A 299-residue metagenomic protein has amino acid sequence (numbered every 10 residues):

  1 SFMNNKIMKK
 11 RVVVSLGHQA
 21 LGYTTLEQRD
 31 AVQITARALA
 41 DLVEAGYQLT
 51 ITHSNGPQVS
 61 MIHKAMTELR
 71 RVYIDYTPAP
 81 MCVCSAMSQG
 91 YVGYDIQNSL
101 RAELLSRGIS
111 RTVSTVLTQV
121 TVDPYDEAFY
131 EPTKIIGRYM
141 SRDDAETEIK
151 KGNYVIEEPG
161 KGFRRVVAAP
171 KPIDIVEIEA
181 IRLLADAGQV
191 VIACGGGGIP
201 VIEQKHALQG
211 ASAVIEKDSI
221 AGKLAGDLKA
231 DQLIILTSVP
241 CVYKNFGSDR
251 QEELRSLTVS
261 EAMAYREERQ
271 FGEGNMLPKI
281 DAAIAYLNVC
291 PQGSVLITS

Functional and structural regions predicted by a protein language model:
M3-T52, M61-R71, L183-G188: N-terminal glycine-/serine-/threonine-rich phosphate-binding loop
V13-S15, Q48-M61, T112-L117, V191-C194 (+2 more regions): Short beta-strand segments at enzyme active-site cores
T24-L26, S60-A65, Y125-E131, E203-K205 (+1 more regions): Short acidic, glycine/serine/threonine-rich loops at helix termini
Q28-Q33, A65-Y76, F129-R138, K205-A213 (+1 more regions): A glycine- and small-aliphatic-rich helix-loop capping segment at beta-alpha/alpha-beta transitions that lines
D30-A38, P80-S99, E103-L104, A168-A185 (+2 more regions): Polyanion-binding loop/helix "lid" in catalytic or ligand-binding cores
L69-V191: Ligand-binding beta-strand-loop-alpha-helix segment within the catalytic cores of soluble metabolic enzymes
L117-P124, G196-I199, V239-C241: Glycine-rich beta-alpha junction loops
A230-S248: Acidic, metal-binding active-site segment of PIN/NYN-like and related structure-specific nucleases
